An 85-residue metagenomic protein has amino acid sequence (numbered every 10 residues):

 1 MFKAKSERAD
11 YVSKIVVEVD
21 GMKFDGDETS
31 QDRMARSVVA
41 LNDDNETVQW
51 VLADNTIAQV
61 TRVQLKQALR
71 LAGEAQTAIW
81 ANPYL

Functional and structural regions predicted by a protein language model:
M1-L85: A preference for well-ordered globular domain cores that mediate specific macromolecular interactions or catalysis
